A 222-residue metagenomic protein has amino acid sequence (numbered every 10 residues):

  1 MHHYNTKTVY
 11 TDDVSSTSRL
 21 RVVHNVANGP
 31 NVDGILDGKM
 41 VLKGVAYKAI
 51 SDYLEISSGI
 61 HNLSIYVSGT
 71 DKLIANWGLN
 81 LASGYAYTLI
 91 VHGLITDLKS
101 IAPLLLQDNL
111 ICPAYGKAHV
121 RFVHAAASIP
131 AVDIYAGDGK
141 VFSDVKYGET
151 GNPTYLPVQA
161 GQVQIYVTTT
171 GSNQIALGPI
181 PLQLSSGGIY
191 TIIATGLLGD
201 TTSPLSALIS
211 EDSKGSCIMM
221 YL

Functional and structural regions predicted by a protein language model:
M1-L222: Intrinsically disordered, low-complexity polar regions and short flexible loop motifs
